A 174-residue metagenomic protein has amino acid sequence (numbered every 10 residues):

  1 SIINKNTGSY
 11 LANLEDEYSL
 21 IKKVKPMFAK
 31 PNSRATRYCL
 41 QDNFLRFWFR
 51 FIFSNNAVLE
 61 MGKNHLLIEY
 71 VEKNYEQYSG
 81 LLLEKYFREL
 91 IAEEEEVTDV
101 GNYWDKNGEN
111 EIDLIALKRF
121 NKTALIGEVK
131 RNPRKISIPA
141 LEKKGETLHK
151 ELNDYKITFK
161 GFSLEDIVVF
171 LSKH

Functional and structural regions predicted by a protein language model:
I2-S19: Short amphipathic alpha-helical interaction segments
S9, P26-M27: Proline- and acidic/polar-enriched loop/turn elements at helix boundaries
K22-K23: Short beta-strand "wing" residues that participate in macromolecule-binding interfaces
M27, R34-H174: A cross-kingdom feature that marks ATP-driven nucleic-acid transaction machinery
